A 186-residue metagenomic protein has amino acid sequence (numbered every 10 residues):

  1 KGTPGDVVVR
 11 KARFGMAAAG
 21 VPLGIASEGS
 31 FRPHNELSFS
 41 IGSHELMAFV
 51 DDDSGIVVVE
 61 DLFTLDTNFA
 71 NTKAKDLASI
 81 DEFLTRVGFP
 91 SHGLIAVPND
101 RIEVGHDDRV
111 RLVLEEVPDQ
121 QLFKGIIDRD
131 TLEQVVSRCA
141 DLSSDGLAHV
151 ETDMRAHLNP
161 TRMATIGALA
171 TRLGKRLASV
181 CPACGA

Functional and structural regions predicted by a protein language model:
G2-G24: Short, structured active-site "lid" loops
E28-R32: Short glycine-rich anion-binding loops that position phosphate/pyrophosphate groups of nucleotides and phosphorylated
H34-I41, V59-D61: Short, conserved acidic/polar surface loops in the N-terminal third of protein domains
E45-V50: Short beta-strand scaffold segments in enzyme catalytic cores
S54: Long C-terminal interaction/binding lobes of large macromolecular proteins
V57-H92: Compact, glycine/acidic-enriched structural inserts
N99-D153, H157: GST superfamily/GST-like fold recognition
Q134-A186: Cys/His-clustered metal-coordination modules, chiefly Zn-binding fingers
